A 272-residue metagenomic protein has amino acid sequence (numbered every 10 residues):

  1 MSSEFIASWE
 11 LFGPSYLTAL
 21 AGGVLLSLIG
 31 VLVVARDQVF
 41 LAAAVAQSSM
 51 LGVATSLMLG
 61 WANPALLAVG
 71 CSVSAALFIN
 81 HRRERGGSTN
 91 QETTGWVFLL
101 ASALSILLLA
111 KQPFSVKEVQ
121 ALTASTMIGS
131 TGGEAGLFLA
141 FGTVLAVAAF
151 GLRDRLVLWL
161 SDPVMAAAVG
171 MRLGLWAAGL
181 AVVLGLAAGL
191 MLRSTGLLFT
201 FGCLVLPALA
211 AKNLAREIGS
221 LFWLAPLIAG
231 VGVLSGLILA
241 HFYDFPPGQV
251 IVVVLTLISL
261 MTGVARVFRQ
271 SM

Functional and structural regions predicted by a protein language model:
M1-V24: Membrane-interfacial amphipathic/re-entrant helices at transmembrane-helix boundaries
E4-S8, T123-M127, I228-A265: C-terminal binding/interaction regions
F5, P14, G87-R155: Transmembrane helix-bundle core of multi-pass membrane transporters and related energy-transducing complexes
S15-T18, A62-S72, Q91-G95, L139 (+2 more regions): Loop-to-transmembrane alpha-helix initiation sites
V31-S115, A211-W223, A240-Y243, R266-R269: Short loop segments and helix-boundary regions at transmembrane helix junctions of multi-pass inner-membrane proteins
S48-M58, W96-L109, G129-S130, L173-V183 (+2 more regions): Small-residue-rich segments of transmembrane alpha-helices in multi-pass membrane proteins, especially helix faces
V147-L180: Membrane-helix/interface signature in polytopic inner-membrane proteins
T200-Q249: Transmembrane alpha-helical segments in multi-pass inner-membrane proteins
